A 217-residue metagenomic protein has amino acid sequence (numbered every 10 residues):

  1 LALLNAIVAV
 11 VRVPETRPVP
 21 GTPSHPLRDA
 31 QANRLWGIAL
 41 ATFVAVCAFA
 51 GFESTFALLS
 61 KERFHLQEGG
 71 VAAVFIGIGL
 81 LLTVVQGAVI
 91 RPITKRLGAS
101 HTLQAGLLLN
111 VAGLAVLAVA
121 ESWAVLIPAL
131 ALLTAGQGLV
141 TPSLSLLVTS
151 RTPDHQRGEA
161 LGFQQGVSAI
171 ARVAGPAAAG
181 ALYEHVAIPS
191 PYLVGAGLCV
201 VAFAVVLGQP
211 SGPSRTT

Functional and structural regions predicted by a protein language model:
A2-V19, V205-Q209: C-terminal membrane-cytosol helix-exit motif in multi-pass small-molecule transporters
P14-V44: Juxtamembrane intracellular "pre-TM" segments in multi-pass secondary transporters
S54-G70: Short amphipathic helix-loop junctions that connect adjacent transmembrane helices in Major Facilitator Superfamily/SLC
V85-A99, Y183: Helix-to-loop junctions at the C-terminal end of transmembrane segments in multipass secondary transporters
H101-V116: Structural signature of the two symmetry-related core transmembrane helices
A118-A129: Helix-loop junctions at membrane interfaces in 12-TM secondary transporters
L139-T152: Intracellular juxtamembrane helix-capping segments at the cytosolic ends of symmetry-related transmembrane helices
A181-C199: A membrane-interface helix-boundary motif in multi-pass transporters
